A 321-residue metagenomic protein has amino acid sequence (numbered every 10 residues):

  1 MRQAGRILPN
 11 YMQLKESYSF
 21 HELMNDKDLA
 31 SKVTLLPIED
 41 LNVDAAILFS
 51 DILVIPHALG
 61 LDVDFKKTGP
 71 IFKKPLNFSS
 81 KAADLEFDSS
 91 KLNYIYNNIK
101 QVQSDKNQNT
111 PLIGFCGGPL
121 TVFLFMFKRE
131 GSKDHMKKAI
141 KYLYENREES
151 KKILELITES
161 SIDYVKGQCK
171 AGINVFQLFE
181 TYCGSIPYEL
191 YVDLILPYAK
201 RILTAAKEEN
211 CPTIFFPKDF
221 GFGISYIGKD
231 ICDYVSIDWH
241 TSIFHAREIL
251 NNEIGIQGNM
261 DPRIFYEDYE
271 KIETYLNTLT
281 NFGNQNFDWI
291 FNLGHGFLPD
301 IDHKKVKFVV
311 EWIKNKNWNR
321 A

Functional and structural regions predicted by a protein language model:
M1-I7, K91-A321: Active-site loop segments of alpha/beta catalytic cores
M1-K67, R201, H303-A321: N-terminal basic, low-complexity leaders that serve as flexible interaction/assembly modules and, when applicable, as
M12-M24, F78-D88, E208: Short, basic, glycine/proline-bearing loop/turn elements
D26, N77-K81, D134-H135, D268: Intrinsic-disorder/low-complexity, polar/charged segments
I52-I55, P70, S79, P119-T121: A short acidic, glycine/proline-enriched capping/turn motif at secondary-structure boundaries, especially helix N-cap
P56, G60-V63, K67, L76 (+2 more regions): Generic hydrophobic/packing signal
V63-L76, S132-I140: A charged helix-plus-loop insertion that forms the helical arch/lid used to bind and gate nucleic-acid substrates
T68-D105: A gly/proline- and charged-residue-enriched helix-loop-helix capping module
